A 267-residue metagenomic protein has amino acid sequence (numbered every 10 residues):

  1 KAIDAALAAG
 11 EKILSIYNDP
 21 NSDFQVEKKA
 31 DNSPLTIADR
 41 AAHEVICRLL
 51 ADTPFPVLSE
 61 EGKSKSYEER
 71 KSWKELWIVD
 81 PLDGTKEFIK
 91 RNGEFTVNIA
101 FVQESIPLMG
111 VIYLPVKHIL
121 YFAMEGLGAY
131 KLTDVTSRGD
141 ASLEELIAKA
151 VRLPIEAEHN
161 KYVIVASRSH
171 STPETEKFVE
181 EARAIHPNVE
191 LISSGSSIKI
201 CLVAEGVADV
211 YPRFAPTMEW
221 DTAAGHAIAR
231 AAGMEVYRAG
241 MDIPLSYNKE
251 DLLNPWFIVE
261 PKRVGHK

Functional and structural regions predicted by a protein language model:
K1-A6, G10, S142-I147, E176-I185 (+2 more regions): Oxyanion/phosphate-interacting regions
K1-L82, Q103, R138, K177 (+5 more regions): N-terminal subdomain of lithium-sensitive/metallo-dependent phosphomonoesterases centered on the IMPase/IPPase/PAP
I13, D39, L50, T85 (+5 more regions): Residue-level signal for inorganic ion chemistry
R48, R70-T133, R138-A141: DPxDG-like acidic metal-binding loop motif
V102-I106, V116, E125-G128, D134-V135 (+5 more regions): Short loop segments at secondary-structure junctions
I106-V111, K161-V163, A208: Short, hydrophobic/aromatic-rich segments at coil-to-beta transitions
A150-T175, I185-S193: Short loop->beta-strand "edge-of-pocket" segments that line small-molecule binding or catalytic clefts across diverse
